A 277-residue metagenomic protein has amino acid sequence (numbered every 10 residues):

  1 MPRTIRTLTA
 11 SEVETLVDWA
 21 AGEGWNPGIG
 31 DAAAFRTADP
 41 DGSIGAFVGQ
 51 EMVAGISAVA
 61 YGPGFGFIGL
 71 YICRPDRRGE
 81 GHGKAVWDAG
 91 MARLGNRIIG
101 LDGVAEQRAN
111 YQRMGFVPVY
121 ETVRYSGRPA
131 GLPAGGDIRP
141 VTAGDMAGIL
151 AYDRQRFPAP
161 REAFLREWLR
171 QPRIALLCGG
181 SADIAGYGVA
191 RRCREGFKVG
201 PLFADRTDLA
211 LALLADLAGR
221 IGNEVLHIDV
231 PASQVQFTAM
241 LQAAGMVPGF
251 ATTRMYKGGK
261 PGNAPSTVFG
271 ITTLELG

Functional and structural regions predicted by a protein language model:
M1-P2, T9-E14, A34, F47-E51 (+5 more regions): Intrinsically disordered, low-complexity, positively biased terminal segments
T4-D39, S43: Hydrophobic, proline/glycine-rich low-complexity stretches
G55, A109-Y111, Q236: Phosphate- and divalent-cation-binding pockets in alpha/beta enzyme and binding domains that engage nucleotide-derived
V86-G135: Hydrophobic alpha-helical segments and helix pairs
